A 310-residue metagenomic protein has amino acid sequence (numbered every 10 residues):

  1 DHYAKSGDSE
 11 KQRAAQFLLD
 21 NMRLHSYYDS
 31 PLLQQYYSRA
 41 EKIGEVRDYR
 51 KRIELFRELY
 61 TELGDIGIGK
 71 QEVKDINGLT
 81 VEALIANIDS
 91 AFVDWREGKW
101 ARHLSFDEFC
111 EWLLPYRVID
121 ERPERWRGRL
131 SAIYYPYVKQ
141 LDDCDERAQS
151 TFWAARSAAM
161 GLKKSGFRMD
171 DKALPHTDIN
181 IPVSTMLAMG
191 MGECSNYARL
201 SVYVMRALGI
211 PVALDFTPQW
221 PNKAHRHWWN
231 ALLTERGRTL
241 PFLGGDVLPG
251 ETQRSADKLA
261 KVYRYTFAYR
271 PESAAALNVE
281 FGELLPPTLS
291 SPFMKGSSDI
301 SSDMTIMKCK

Functional and structural regions predicted by a protein language model:
D1-A4, P292, D303: Charged, amphipathic alpha-helical linkers/stalks
D1-M189: Secondary-structure boundary elements
K5, S38, E62, P136 (+4 more regions): Intrinsically disordered, low-complexity regions enriched in small/polar residues
C144-G161, A173-S184, M189-G190, S195-E283: Hydrophobic/aromatic-rich core segments of domains that either
A224, S301-D303: Solvent-exposed loop and beta-edge segments used for protein-protein assembly and interaction
A275-D299: Short, compositionally biased P/S/T/A/G/V-rich stretches that sit at domain boundaries
T305-K310: A short, amphipathic beta-strand motif
